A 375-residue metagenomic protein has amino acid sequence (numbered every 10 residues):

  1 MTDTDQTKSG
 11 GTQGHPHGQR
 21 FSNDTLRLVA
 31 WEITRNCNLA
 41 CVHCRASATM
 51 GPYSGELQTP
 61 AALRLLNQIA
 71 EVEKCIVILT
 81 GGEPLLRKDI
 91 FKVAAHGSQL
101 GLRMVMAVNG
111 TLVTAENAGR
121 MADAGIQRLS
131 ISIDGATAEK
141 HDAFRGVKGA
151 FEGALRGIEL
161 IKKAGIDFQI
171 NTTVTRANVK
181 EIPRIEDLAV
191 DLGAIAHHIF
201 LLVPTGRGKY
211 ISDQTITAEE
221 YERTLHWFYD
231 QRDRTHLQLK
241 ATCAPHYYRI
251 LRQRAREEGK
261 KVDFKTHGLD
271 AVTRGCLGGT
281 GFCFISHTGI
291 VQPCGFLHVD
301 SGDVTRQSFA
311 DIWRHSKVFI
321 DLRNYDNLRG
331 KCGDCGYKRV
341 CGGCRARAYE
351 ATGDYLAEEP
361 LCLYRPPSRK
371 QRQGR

Functional and structural regions predicted by a protein language model:
M1-G10, L57, R103, D123-A124 (+4 more regions): Radical SAM enzyme [4Fe-4S]-AdoMet core and its adjacent flexible, acidic and glycine-rich loops/tails across
T2-D3, G11-H17, D24, I290-V291 (+1 more regions): Flexible mid-to-C-terminal extensions adjoining Fe-S/redox cofactors in radical SAM and related proteins
T2-R128: Conserved alpha-helical substructure of the radical SAM core
F21, A271-C276, R323-D326: Short Gly/Pro-enriched turn/cap motifs at secondary-structure boundaries
V29, T273, G279-G281: Short loop/turn microsegments at loop-to-beta-strand junctions
I33, C37, G289, F309: Conserved, mostly hydrophobic/aromatic
